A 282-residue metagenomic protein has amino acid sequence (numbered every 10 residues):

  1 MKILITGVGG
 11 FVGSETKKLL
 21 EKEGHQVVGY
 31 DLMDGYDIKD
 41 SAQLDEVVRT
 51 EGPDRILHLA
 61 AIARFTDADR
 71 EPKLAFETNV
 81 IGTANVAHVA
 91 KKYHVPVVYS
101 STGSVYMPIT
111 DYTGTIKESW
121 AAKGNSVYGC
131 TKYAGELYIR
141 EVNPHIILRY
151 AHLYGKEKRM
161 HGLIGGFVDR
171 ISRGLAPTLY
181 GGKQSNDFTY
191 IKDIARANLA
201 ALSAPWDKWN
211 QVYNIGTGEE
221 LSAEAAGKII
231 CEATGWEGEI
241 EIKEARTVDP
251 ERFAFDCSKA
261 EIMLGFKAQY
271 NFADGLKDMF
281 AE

Functional and structural regions predicted by a protein language model:
I3-E23: N-terminal Rossmann NAD(P)H-binding glycine-rich loop of SDR-like oxidoreductase domains
K17, I171-E282: C-terminal substrate-binding subdomain of Rossmann-fold SDR/epimerase-dehydratase oxidoreductases
V27-E46: Adenosine-cofactor binding site in Rossmann-like domains, unifying the SAM/SAH pocket of S-adenosylmethionine-dependent
A42-T78, V89: NAD(P)H-binding glycine-rich loop region in Rossmannoid oxidoreductase-like domains and their noncatalytic homologs
G52, A84-V127: Conserved Rossmann-fold NAD(P)-dependent oxidoreductase catalytic core, especially the SDR/UDP-sugar
V97, S101-T102, E136-K156: Conserved beta-loop-beta element that borders a ligand/cofactor-binding pocket
Y106-M107, K123-V127, I146-L163: Flexible, glycine-rich beta-alpha linker
K123-I146, S172: Active-site Tyr-X1-5-Lys
